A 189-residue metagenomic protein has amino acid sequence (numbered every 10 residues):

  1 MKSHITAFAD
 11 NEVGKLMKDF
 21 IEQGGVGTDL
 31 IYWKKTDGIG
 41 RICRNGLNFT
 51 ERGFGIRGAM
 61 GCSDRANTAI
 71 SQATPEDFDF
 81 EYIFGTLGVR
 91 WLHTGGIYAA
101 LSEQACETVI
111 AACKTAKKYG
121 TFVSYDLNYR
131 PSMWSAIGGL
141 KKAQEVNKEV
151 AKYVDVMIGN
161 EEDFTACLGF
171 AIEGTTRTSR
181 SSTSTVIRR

Functional and structural regions predicted by a protein language model:
K2, T28, V123-Y125, I158: Hydrophobic beta-strand scaffold residues
K2-G96: Conserved N-terminal subdomain of the carbohydrate kinase-like
T6, Y125-L127, E161: A cross-domain feature marking catalytic cores of carbohydrate-active enzymes and several ubiquitous metabolic/repair
E22, I110, K114-K118, A151: Anion (oxyanion) recognition and catalysis
M60-Q72, T94-Q104, R130-I137, S181-S182: Flexible, glycine/proline-enriched loop segments at strand-loop-helix junctions that form or flank small-ligand binding
S71-F80, E107-A111, G138-V146: Active-site glycine-rich loop that binds ribose-phosphate moieties when present
G88-W91, A112, A116-K118, F122: Eukaryotic endomembrane system proteins
Y119, R130-R189: Conserved phosphate/ATP/ADP-binding segment of small-molecule kinases
